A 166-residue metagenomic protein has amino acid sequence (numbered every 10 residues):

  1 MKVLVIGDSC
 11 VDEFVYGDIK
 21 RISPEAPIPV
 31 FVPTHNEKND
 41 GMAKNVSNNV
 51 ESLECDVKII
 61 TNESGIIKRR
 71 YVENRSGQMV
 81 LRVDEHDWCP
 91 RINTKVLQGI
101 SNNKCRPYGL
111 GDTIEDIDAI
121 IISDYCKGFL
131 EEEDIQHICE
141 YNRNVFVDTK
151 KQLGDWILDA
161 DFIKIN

Functional and structural regions predicted by a protein language model:
M1-A26, V32-N166: Ribokinase/PfkB-type carbohydrate-kinase core domain
